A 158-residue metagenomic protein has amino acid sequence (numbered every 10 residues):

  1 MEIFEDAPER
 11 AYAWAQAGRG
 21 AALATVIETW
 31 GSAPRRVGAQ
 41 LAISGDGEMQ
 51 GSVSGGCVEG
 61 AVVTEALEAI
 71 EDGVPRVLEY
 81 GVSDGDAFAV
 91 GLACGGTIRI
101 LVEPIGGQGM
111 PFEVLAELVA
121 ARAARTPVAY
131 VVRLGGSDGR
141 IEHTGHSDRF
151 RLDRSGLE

Functional and structural regions predicted by a protein language model:
M1-E158: Segments forming oxygen-rich coordination pockets for charged ligands
